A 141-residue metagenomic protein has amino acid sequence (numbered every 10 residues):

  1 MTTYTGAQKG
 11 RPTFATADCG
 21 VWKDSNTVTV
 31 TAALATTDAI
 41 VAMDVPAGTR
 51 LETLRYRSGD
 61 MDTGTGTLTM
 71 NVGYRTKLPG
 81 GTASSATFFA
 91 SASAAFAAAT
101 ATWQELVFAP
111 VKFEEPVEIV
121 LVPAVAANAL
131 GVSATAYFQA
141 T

Functional and structural regions predicted by a protein language model:
T2-T141: Surface-exposed, low-hydrophobicity beta-strand/loop segments enriched in small/polar/acidic residues
